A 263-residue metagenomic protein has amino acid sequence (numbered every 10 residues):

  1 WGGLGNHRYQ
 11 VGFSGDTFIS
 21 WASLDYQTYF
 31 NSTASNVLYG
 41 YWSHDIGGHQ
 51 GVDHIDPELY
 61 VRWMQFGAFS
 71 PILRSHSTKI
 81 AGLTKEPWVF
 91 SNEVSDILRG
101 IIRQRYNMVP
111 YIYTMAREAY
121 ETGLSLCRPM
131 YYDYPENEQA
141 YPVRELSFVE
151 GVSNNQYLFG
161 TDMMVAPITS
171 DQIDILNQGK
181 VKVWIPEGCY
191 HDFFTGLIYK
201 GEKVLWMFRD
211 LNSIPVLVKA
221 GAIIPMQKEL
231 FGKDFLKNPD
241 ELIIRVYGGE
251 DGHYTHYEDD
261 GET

Functional and structural regions predicted by a protein language model:
W1-S213, V218, G261: Catalytic-domain carbohydrate-binding cleft regions of carbohydrate-active enzymes
S213-T263: Accessory, solvent-exposed terminal regions and/or long lumenal/extracellular loops of proteins
